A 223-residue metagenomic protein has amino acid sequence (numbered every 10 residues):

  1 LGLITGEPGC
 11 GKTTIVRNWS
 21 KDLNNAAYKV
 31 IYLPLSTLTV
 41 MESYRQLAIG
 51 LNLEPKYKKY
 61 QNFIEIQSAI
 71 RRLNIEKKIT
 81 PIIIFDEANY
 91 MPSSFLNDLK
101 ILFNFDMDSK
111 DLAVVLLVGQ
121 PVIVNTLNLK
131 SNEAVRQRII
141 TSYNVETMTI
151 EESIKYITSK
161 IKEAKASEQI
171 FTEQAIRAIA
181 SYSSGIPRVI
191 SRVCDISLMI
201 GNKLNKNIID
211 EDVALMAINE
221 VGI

Functional and structural regions predicted by a protein language model:
L1, R71, K77-L117, K130: Conserved Walker B catalytic segment
L1-N18: Walker A/P-loop nucleotide-binding motif
G2-G6, Y32, I84: Short hydrophobic/aromatic beta-strand immediately N-terminal to the Walker A/P-loop
S20-D22, I123-R138: Short regulatory helix/loop adjacent to the ATP-binding pocket of P-loop NTPases
A27-V30, L38-Y57: Conserved NTP-binding/hydrolysis module of P-loop NTPases
L33-T37, T126-L127, I140-I154: Conserved AAA+ ATPase "SRH/arginine-finger" region at the nucleotide-binding site
Y60-E76: Conserved alpha-helical scaffold flanking the Walker A/P-loop in AAA+ ATPase domains
A134, E151-T158, K162-I223: C-terminal alpha-helical "lid" subdomain
